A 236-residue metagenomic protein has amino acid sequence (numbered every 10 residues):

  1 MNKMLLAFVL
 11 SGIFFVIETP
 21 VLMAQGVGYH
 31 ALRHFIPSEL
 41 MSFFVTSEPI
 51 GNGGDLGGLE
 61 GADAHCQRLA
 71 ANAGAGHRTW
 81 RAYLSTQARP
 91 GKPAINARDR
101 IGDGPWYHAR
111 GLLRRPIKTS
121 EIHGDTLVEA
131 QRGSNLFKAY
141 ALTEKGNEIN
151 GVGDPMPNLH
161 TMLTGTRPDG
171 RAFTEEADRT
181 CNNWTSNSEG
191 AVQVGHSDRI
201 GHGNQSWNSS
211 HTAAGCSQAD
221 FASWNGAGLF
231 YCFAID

Functional and structural regions predicted by a protein language model:
M1-M4: Positively charged n-region of N-terminal signal peptides that target proteins for export
A7-E18: Bacterial N-terminal signal peptides
E18-A24: Sec/Tat signal peptide C-region and signal peptidase I cleavage site
Q25-D236: Secreted/extracellular ectodomain signature
